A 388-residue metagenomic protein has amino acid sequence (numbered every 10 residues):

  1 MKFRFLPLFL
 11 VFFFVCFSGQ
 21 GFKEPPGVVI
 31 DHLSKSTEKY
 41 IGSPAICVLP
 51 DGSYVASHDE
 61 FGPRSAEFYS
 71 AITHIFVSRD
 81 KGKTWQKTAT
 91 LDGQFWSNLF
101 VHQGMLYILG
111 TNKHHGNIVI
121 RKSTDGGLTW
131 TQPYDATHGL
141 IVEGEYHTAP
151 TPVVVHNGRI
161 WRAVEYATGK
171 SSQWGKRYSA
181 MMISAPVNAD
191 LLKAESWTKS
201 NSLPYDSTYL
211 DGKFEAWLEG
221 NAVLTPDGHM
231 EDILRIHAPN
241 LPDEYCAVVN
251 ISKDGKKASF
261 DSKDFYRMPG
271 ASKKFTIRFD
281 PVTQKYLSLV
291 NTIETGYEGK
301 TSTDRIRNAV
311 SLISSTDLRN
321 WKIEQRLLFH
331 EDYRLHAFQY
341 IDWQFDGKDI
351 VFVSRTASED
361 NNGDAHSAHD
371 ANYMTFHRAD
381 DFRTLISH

Functional and structural regions predicted by a protein language model:
M1-K23: Bacterial Sec-dependent N-terminal signal peptides
Q20-S43, C47-F95, F100-A149, V154-E219 (+4 more regions): Beta-rich carbohydrate-recognition and catalytic domains
K273-K274: Alpha-helical scaffolding within the catalytic cores of extracellular/periplasmic polymer-degrading hydrolases
F338-I341: Short glycine-rich, acidic/polar surface loops and turns
Q344: Short alpha-helix at the nucleotide-sugar/activated-sugar donor binding site of glycosyltransferases and closely
